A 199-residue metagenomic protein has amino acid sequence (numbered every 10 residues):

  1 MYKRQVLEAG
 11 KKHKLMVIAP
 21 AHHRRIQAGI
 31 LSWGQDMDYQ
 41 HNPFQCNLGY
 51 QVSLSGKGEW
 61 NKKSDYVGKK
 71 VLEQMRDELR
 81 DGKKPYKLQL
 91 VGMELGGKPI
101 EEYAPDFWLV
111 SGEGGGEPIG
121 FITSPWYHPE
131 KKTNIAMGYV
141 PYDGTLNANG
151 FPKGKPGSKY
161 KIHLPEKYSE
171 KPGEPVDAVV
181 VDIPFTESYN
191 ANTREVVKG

Functional and structural regions predicted by a protein language model:
K3-G199: Conserved, structured C-terminal
